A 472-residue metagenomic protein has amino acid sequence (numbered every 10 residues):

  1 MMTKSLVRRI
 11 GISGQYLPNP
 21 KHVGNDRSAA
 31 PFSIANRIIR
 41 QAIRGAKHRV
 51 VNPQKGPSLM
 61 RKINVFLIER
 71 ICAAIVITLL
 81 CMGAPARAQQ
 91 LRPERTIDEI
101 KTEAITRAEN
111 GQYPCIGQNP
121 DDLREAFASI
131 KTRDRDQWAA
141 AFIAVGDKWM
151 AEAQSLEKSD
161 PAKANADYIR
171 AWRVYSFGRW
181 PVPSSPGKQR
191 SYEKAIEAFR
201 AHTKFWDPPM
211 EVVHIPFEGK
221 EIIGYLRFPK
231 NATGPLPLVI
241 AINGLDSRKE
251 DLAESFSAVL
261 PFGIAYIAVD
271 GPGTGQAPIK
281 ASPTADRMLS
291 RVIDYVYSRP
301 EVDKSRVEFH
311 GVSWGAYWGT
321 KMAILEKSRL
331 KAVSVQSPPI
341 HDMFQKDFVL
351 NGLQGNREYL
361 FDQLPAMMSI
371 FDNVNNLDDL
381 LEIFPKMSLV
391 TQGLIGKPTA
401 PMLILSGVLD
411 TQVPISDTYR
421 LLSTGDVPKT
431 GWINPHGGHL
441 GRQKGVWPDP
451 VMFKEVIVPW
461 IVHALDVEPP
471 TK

Functional and structural regions predicted by a protein language model:
F142, S191-N231: N-terminal cap/lid segment of alpha/beta-hydrolase-fold proteins
P235-G244: Short beta-strand element of the alpha/beta-hydrolase
K280-E301: Alpha/beta-hydrolase active-site loop
I324-L381, A400: Hydrolase active-site cap/lid region
P398, I404-S406: Short beta-strand/loop motif that positions the catalytic acidic residue of the alpha/beta-hydrolase fold
P414-S423: Short alpha-helix in the alpha/beta-hydrolase fold that links the catalytic acid
G437-P450: Catalytic histidine-centered segment of alpha/beta-hydrolase-like enzymes
W447-K472: Catalytic active-site module of serine/aspartate enzymes centered on a nucleophile-bearing elbow/loop
